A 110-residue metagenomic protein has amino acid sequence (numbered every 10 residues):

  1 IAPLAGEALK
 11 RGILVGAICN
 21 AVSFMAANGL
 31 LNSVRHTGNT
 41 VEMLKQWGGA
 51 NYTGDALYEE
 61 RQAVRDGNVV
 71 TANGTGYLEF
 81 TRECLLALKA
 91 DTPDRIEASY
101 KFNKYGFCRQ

Functional and structural regions predicted by a protein language model:
I1-G16, N20-Q110: Active-site-adjacent pocket-lining segments in enzyme domains
